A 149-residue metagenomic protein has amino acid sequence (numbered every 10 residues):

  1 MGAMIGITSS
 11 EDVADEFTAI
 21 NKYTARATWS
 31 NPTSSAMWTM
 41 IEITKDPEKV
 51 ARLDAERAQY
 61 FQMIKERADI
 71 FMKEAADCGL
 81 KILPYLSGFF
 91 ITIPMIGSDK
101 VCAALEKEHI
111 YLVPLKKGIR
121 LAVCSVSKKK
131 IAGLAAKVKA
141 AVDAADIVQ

Functional and structural regions predicted by a protein language model:
M1, L86-F90, K107, K116-G118: Active-site lining segments that contact anionic ligands and/or coordinate catalytic metals
M1-E16: Active-site PLP attachment segment
I7-T8, K45-K49, A140, A144: Short, well-ordered loop/turn and helix-capping segments at boundaries between secondary-structure elements and domains
D15-M37, E42-M72: Structural signature of PLP-dependent enzymes
L53-L105, S125: Conserved PLP-binding catalytic core of the aspartate aminotransferase-like
D99-Q149: PLP-dependent enzyme catalytic core of the Aspartate aminotransferase-like
